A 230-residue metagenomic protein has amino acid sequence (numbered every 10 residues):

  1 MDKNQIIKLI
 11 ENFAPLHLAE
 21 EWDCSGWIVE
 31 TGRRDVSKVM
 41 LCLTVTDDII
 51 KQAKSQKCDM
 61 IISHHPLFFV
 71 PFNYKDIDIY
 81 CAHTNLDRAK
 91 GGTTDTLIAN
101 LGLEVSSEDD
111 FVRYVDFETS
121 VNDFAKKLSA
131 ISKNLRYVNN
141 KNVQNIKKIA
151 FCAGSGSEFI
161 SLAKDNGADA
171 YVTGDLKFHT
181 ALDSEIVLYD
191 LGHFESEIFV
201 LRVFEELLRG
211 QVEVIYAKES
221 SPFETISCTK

Functional and structural regions predicted by a protein language model:
M1-K230: Active-site catalytic microenvironments in core metabolic enzymes, especially phosphate/sugar-handling
